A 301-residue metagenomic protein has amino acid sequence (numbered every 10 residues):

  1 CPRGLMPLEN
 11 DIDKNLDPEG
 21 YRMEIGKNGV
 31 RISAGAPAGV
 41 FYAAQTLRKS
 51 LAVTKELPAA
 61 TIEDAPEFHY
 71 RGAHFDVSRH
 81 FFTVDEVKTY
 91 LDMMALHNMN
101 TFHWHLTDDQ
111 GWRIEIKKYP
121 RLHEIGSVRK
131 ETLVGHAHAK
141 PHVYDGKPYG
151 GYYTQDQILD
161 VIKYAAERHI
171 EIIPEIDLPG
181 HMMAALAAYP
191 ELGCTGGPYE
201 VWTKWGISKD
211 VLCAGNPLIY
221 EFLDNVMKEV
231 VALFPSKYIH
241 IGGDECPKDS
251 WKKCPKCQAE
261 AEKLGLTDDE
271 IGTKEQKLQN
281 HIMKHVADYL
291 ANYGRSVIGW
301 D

Functional and structural regions predicted by a protein language model:
C1-Y70: Contiguous, structured surface segment used for ligand recognition
A36, A73, M94, I172 (+3 more regions): Conserved, mostly hydrophobic/aromatic
R71-F75, F102-W104, I172-I176, I239-I241 (+1 more regions): Hydrophobic faces of well-ordered beta-strands that scaffold small-molecule active sites in alpha/beta enzyme cores
G72-E86, V211-L218: Active-site mouth loops of central-metabolism enzymes
D76-D109, T154: A conserved hydrophobic secondary-structure block that centers on an alpha-helix together with its immediately flanking
S78, T107-G111, D177-H181, D244-K248: Active-site beta-loop-alpha junctions enriched in small/polar residues
Q110-E167, M182-E221, D249-K274, N280: Aromatic- and acidic-residue-enriched carbohydrate-binding clefts of CAZyme catalytic domains
Y220-K228, A232-D301: Gly/Pro-rich turn-and-neighbor structural signature
